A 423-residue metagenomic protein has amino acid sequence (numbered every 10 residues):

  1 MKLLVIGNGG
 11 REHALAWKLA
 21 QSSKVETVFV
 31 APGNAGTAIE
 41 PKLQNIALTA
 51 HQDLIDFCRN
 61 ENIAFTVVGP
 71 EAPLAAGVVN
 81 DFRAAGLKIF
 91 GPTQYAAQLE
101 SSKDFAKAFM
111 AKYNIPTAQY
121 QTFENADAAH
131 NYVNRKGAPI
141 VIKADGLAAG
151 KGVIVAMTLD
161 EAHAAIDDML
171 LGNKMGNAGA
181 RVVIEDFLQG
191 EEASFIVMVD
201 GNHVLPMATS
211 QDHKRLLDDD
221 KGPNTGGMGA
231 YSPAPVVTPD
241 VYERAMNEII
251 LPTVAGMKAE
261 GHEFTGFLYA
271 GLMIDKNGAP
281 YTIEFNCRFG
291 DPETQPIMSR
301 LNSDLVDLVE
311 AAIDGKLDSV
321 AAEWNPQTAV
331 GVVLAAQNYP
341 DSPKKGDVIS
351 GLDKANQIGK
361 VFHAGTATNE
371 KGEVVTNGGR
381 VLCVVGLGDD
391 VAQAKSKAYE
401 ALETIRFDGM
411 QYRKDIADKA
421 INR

Functional and structural regions predicted by a protein language model:
M1-Q94: ATP-binding N-terminal substructure of ATP-dependent carboxylate-amine bond-forming enzymes
Q21, A38-I39, F90, K112-N114 (+12 more regions): Solvent-exposed alpha-helices and their adjacent loops that cap or buttress functional pockets in soluble metabolic
Q44-A50, Q121-N125, A156: Short acidic-hydrophobic, aromatic-tinged amphipathic segments that line or gate anion-handling sites
F90-G152: A conserved helix-loop-beta module that forms one wall/lid of the active-site cleft in ATP-utilizing catalytic domains
G152, A156-T294: Internal nucleotide-binding/catalytic subdomain
A245-L268, N286-I358, N369: Active-site "cap" helix and flanking loop/linker of ATP-utilizing ligase/carboxylase catalytic domains
T366-K371, V375-R423: Generic C-terminus detector
